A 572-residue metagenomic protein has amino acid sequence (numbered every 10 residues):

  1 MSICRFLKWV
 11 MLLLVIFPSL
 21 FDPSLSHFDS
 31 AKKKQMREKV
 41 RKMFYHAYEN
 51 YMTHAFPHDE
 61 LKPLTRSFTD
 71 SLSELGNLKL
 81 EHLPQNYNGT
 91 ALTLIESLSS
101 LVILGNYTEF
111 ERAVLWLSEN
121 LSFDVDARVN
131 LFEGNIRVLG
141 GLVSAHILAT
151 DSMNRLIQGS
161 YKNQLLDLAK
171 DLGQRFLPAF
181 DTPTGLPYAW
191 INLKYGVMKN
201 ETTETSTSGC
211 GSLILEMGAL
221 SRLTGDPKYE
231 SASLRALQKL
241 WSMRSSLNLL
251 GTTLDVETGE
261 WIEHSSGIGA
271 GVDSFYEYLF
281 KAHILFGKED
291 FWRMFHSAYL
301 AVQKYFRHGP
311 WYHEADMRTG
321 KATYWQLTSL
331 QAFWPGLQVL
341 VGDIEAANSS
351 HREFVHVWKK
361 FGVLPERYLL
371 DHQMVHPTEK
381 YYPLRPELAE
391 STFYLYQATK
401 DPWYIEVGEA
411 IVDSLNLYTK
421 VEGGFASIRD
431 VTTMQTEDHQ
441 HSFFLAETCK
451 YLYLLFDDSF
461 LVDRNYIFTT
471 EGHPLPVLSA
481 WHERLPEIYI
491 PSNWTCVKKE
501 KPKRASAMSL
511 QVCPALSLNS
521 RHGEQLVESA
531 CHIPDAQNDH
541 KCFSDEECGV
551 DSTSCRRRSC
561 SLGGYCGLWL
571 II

Functional and structural regions predicted by a protein language model:
C4-R5, P18-H540, D545, I571-I572: Glycan-recognition and catalytic cores of secretory/periplasmic carbohydrate-active enzymes
R5-L12: Sec-dependent signal peptide recognition, specifically the positively charged N-region followed immediately by
L12-P18: Bacterial N-terminal signal peptides
A536-I572: Secreted, cysteine-rich disulfide-bonded mini-domains of extracellular proteins
